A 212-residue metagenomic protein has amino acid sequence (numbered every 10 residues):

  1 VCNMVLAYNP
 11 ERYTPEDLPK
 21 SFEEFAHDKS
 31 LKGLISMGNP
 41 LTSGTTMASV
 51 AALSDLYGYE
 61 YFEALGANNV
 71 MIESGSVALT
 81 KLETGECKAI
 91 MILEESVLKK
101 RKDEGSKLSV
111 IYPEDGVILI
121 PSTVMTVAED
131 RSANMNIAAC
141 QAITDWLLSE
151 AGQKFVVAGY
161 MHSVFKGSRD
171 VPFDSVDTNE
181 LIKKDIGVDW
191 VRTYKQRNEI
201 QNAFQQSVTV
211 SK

Functional and structural regions predicted by a protein language model:
V1-E83: Extracytoplasmic ligand-binding site segments that recognize negatively charged/polar headgroups
C2, E63-L65, M71-I72, G105-D130: Periplasmic-binding protein-like
V5-R12, P121-N136, F155-V156: A bilobed periplasmic-binding-protein/Venus flytrap-type ligand-binding module shared by bacterial periplasmic
S30-G38, W146-R169: Periplasmic-binding protein-like
Y61, S132-L147, F155-V156: Short amphipathic alpha-helical coupling segments at ligand-binding clamshell hinges and other catalytic/signaling
L82-G85, T126: Hydrophobic residues within well-ordered alpha-helices
K88-K107: A ligand-binding cleft/hinge motif common to bilobed small-molecule-binding domains
E180, I186-K212: Conserved C-terminal helix/tail region of periplasmic/extracytoplasmic solute-binding proteins
